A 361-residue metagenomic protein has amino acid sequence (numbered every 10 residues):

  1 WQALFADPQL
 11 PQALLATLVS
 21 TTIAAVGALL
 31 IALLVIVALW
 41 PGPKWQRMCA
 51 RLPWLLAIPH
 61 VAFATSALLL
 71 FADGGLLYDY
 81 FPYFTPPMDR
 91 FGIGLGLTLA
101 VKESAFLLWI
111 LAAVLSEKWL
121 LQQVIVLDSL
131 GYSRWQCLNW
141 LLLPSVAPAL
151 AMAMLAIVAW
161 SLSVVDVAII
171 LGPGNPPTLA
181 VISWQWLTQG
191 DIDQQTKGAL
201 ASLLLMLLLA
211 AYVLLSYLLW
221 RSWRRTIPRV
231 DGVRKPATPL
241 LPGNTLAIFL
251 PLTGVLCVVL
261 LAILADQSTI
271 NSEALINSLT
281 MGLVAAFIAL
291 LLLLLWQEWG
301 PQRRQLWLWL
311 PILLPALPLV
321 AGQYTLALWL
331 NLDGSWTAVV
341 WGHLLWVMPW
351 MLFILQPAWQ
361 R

Functional and structural regions predicted by a protein language model:
Q2-S116, S145, A149-D166, G172 (+2 more regions): Membrane-water interface segments at the C-terminal ends of transmembrane alpha-helices in multi-pass inner-membrane
Q46, V124-L127, D193-G198: Loop-to-transmembrane helix entry/capping segments in MFS-fold secondary transporters and related SLC/MFSD carriers
S116-L121, I125-V146, R361: Short helix-to-coil transition segments within interhelical loops that connect adjacent transmembrane helices
K118-L121, Y217-T226, R361: Membrane-interface capping segments at transmembrane-helix boundaries
D166-D193: Glycine-rich helix-loop "coupling/hinge" segments at transmembrane-helix boundaries in multipass transporters
W186, G190-L203, L207: Helix-loop-helix hairpin linking two adjacent transmembrane segments in secondary transporters
I192-D193, W359-R361: Paired intracellular helix-loop junctions of major facilitator superfamily
L219-I248: Flexible interhelical linker loops that connect adjacent transmembrane helices in multi-pass membrane transporters
